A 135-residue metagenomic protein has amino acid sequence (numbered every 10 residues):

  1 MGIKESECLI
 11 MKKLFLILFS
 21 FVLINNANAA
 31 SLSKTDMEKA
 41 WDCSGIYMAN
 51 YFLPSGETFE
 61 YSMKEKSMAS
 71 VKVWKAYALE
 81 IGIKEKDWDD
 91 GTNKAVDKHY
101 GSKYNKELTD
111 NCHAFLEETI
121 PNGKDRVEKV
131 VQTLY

Functional and structural regions predicted by a protein language model:
K4-E5, L9-L14: Positively charged n-region of N-terminal signal peptides that target proteins for export
L14-I24: Sec-dependent N-terminal signal peptides
L23, M37, N105-K106: Processing junctions and N-termini across compartments
I24-S31: Sec/Tat signal peptide C-region and signal peptidase I cleavage site
L32-I83: Short N-proximal segments of mature Sec-exported proteins
Y61-Y135: Compact alpha-helical subdomains of small soluble proteins
